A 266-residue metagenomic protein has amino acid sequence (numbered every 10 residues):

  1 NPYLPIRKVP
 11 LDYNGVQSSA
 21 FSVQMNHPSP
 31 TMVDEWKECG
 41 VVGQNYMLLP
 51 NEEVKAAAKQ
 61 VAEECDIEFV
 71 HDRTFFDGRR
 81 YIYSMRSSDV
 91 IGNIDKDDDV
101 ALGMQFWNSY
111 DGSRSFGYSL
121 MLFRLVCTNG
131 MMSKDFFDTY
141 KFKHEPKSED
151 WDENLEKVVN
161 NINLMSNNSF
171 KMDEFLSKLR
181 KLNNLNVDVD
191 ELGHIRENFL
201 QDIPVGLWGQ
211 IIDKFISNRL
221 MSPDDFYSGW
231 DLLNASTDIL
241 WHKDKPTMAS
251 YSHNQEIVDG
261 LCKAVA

Functional and structural regions predicted by a protein language model:
N1-A56, W230, D244: Feature for intrinsically disordered/low-complexity regulatory segments and propeptides
N1-V9, S88-A266: Intrinsically disordered, low-complexity regions enriched in serine/threonine
E52, R79-Y81, V100: Residues at beta-strand starts and edge strands
E52-C65, D72-F75: Structured, beta-strand-rich domain cores that present glycine/charged loop surfaces used to bind extended ligands
E68-V90: Beta-rich nucleic-acid/ligand-interaction surfaces
